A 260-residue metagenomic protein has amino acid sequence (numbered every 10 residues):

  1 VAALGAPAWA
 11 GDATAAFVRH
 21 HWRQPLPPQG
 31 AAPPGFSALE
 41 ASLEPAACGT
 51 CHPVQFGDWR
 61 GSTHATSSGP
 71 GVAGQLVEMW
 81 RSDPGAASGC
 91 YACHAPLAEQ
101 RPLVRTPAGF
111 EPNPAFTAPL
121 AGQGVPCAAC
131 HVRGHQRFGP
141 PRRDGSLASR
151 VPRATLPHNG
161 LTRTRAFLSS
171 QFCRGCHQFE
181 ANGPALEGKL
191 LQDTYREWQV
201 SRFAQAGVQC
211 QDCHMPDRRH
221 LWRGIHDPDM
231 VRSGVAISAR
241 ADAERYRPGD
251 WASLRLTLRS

Functional and structural regions predicted by a protein language model:
V1-A3: Bacterial N-terminal signal peptides
A6-L168, F172-A204: Sequence context of c-type cytochrome heme-c attachment sites
R202-S260: Catalytic cores of secreted or luminal carbohydrate-active enzymes
